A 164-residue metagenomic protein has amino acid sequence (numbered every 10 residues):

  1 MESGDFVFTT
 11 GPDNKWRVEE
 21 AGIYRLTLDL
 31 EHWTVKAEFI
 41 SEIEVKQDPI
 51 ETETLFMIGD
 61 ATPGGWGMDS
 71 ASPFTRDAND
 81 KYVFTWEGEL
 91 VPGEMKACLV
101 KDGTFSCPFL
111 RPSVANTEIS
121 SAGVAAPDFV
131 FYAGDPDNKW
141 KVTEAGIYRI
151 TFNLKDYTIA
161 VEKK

Functional and structural regions predicted by a protein language model:
M1-H32, F105-F152: Structured interaction patches on ligand/partner-binding surfaces of diverse proteins
M1-P12, K46-E94, V100-A126: Aromatic-rich carbohydrate-binding modules that target alpha-glucans
Y24, W33-V35, Y82, Y157-I159: Hydrophobic residues embedded in beta-strands of well-ordered beta-sheets
T27, K36-E38, I58, C98 (+2 more regions): Beta-strand residues in well-ordered beta-sheet regions across diverse protein folds
L28-L30, G88-L90, L99, F152-L154: Non-cytosolic beta-sheet module surface loops
H32-T34, P63, G103, D156: Short loop/turn segments at secondary-structure transitions that flank enzyme active sites
K36-E53, A160-K164: Low-complexity, Pro/Thr/Ser/Gly/Ala-rich linker/spacer regions in secreted, extracellular modular proteins
